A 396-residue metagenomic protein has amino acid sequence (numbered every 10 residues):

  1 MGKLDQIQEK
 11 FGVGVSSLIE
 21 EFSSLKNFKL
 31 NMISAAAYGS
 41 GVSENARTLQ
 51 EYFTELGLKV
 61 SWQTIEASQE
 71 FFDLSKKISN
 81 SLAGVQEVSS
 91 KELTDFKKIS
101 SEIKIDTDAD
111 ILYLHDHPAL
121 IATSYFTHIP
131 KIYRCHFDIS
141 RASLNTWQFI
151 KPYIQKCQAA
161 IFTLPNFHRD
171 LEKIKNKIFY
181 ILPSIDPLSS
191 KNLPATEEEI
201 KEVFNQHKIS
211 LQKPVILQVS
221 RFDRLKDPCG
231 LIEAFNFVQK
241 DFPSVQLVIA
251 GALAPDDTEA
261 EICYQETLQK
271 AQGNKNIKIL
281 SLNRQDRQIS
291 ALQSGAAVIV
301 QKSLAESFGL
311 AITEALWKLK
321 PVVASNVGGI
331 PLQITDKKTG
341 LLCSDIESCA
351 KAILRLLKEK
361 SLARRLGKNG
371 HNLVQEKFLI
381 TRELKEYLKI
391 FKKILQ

Functional and structural regions predicted by a protein language model:
L30-N31, N205-K226, I232, V248: Conserved donor-binding/catalytic core segment of Leloir-type glycosyltransferases
G251, P255, E259-R287: Nucleotide-activated donor-binding/catalytic signature segment of Leloir-type glycosyltransferases, i.e., the conserved
S290, F308, T313-W317, P331-L332 (+1 more regions): Short alpha-helical segment that forms part of, or immediately flanks, the ligand-binding pocket in carbohydrate-active
S290-A296: Short alpha-helical donor nucleotide-sugar binding micro-motif in glycosyltransferases
L304: Aromatic "clamp/platform" in nucleotide-sugar-dependent glycosyltransferases that forms part of the donor/acceptor
P321-A324, I334: Short hydrophobic beta-strand element within catalytic cores of glycosyltransferases and related nucleotide-activated
D336-E347, R355-K360: Conserved acidic donor-binding segment of nucleotide-sugar-dependent glycosyltransferases
R355, L362-K377, E383-K389, K393: A short, well-ordered alpha-helix in the C-terminal region of glycosyltransferases
